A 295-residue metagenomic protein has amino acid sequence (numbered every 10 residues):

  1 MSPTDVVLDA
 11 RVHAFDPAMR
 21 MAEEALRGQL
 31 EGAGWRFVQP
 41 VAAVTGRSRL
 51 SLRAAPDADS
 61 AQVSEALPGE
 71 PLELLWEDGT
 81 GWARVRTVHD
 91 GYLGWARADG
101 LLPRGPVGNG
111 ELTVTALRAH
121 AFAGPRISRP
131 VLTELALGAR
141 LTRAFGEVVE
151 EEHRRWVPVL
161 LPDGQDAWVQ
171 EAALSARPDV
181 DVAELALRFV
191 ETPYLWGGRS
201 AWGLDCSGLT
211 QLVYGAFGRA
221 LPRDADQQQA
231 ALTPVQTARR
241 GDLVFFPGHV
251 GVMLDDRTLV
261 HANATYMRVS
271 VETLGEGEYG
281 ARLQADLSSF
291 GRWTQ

Functional and structural regions predicted by a protein language model:
M1-V41, D57, E70-E73, G79 (+3 more regions): Boundary regions of SH3-family modules and the immediately adjacent low-complexity/disordered segments in eukaryotic
Q39-R53, G108-F122, Q211-A225: Short, basic/aromatic beta-hairpin or loop at an interaction surface
A55-A61, A121-V131, Q227-V235: Short alpha-helix capping/helix-loop boundary micro-motifs
S60, A66, L135, T237-A238 (+1 more regions): Short, well-ordered loop/turn sites that connect or cap secondary structure elements
G69, L132-R143, R240-G241: Loop/turn positions that initiate beta-strands
P193-G208, L212-A238: Catalytic cysteine-centered active-site loop
R219-G275: ...with weaker cross-activation on analogous glycine-rich loops/strands in unrelated enzymes
A281-Q295: Low-complexity, Gly/Ser/Thr/Pro-rich intrinsically disordered linker/tail segments
